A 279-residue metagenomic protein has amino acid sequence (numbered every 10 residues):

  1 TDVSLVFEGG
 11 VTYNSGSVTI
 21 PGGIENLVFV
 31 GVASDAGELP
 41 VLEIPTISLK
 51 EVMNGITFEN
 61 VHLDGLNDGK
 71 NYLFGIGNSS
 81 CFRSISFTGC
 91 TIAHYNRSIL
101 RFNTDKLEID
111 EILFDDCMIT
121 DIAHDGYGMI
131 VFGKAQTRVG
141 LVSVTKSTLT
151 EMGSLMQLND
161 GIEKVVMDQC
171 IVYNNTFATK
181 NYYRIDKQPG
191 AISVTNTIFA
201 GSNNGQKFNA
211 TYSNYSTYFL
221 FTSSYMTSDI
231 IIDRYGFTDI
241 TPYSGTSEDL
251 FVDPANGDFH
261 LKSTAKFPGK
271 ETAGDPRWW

Functional and structural regions predicted by a protein language model:
T1-N14, N26-D35: Glycine-rich repeat segments that build the extracellular carbohydrate-interaction surface of secreted and virion
V18-D258, A265-W279: Extracellular beta-rich repeat passengers
